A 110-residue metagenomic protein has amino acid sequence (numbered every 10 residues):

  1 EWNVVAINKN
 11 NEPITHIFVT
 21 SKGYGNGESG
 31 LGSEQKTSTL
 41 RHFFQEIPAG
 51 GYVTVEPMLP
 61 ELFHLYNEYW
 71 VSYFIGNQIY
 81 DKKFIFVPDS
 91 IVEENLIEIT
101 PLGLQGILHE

Functional and structural regions predicted by a protein language model:
E1, E28, L108-E110: Short N-terminal segments
E1-I7: Short beta-strand elements of extracellular/lumenal beta-sandwich folds
K9, Y24, I75-N77: Short, flexible beta-strand-to-coil junctions
N11-E34: Short acidic, flexible loop segments centered on an aromatic residue
G27-Y69, G76-I79: Intrinsically disordered, low-complexity Pro/Gly/Ser/Thr-rich segments with frequent PxxP/GP/PP motifs and embedded
E56-E110: Terminal connector regions
